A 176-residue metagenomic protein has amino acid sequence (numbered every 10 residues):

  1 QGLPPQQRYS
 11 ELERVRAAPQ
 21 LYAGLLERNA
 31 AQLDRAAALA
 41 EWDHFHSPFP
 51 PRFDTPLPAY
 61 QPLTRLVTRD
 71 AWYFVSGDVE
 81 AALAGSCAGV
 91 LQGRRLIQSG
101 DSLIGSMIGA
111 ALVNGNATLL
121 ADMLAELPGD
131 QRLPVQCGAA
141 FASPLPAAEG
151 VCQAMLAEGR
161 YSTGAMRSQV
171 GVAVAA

Functional and structural regions predicted by a protein language model:
Q1-A176: Short acidic linear motifs
